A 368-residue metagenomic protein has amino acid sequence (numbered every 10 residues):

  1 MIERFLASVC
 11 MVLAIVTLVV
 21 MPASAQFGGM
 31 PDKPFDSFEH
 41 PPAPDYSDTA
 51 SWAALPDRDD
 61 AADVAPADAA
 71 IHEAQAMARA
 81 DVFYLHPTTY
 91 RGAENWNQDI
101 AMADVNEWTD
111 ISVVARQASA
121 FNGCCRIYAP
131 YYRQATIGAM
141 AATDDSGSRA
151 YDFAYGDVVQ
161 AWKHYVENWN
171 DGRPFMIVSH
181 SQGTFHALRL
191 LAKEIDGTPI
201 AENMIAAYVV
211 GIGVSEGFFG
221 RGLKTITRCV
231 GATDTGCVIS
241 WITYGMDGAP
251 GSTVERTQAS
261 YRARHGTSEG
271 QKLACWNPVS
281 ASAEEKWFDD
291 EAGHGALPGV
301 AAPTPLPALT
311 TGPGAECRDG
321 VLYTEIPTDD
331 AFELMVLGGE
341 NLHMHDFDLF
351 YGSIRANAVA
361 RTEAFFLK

Functional and structural regions predicted by a protein language model:
M1-S8: N-terminal secretory signal peptides that target proteins for export/translocation
S8-V20: Bacterial N-terminal signal peptides
A25-H72: Basic, amphipathic N-terminal segments that precede the first structured/catalytic domain
F27, A154-G172, K193-E333, N341-Y351 (+3 more regions): Surface cap/lid and interfacial helix-loop subdomains adjacent to catalytic sites that gate substrate access
F27-Y46, Y84-P174, I326-K368: Active-site catalytic motif of lipid deacylating hydrolases and related acyltransferases
A74-A80: Proline/glycine-enriched tight loop/beta-turn segments at coil->beta junctions that connect or precede beta-strands
D81-L85, Y128-Y131, M176-I177, A206-V209 (+1 more regions): Structural recognition of the beta-strand scaffold that forms the well-ordered cores of secreted hydrolase catalytic
S179-G183, A187: Gly/Ala-rich beta-loop-alpha elbow adjacent to hydrolase catalytic centers
